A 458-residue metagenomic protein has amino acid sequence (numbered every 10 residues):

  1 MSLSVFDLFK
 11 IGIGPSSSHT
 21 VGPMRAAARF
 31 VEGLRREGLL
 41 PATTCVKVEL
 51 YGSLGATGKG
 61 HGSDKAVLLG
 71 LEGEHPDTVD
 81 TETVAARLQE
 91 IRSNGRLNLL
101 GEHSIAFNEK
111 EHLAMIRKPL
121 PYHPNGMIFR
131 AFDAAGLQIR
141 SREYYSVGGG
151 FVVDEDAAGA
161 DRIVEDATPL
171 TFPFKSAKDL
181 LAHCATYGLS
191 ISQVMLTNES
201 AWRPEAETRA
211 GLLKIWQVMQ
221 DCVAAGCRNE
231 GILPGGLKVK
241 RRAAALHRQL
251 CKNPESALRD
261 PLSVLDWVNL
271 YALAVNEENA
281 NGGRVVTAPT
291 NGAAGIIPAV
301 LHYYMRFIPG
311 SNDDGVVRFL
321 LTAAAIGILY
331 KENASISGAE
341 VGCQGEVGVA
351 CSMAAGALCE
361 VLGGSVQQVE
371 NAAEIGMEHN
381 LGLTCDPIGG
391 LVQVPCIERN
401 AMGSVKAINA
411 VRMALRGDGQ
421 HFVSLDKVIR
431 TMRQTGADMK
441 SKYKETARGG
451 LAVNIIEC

Functional and structural regions predicted by a protein language model:
L8, G12, V268-N276, F319-G327 (+3 more regions): Short alpha-helical scaffolding segments that buttress acidic/His motifs in well-ordered protein cores
F9-A27, N281-V300, V341-S352: Conserved phosphate/anionic-ligand binding catalytic regions in large, soluble enzymes, centered on
S18-R35, P298-G310, A355-G363: Alpha-helical support elements that line or immediately flank enzyme active sites and cofactor-binding pockets
C45-G58, E90-L97, F319-N333, E374-P387 (+1 more regions): Short, mixed-charge aromatic SLiMs
P76-S256: C-terminal regulatory domains involved in ligand/effector binding and gene-expression control
R203-G342, G450-C458: Accessory "access/gating" subregions that flank catalytic or transport cores
S311, T322, I328-A401, M413-F422: Hydrophobic alpha-helical bundle architecture
F422-C458: Extended hydrophobic packing segments that form well-structured cores
